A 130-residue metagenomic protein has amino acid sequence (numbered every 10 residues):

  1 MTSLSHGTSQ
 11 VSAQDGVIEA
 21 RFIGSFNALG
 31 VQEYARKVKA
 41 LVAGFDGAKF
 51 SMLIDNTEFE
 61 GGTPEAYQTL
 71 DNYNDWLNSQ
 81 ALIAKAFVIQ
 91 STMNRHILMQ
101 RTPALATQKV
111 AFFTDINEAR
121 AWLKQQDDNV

Functional and structural regions predicted by a protein language model:
M1-V130: Amphipathic, Lys/Arg-enriched alpha-helical "gate/interface" segment within cytosolic domains that mediates
